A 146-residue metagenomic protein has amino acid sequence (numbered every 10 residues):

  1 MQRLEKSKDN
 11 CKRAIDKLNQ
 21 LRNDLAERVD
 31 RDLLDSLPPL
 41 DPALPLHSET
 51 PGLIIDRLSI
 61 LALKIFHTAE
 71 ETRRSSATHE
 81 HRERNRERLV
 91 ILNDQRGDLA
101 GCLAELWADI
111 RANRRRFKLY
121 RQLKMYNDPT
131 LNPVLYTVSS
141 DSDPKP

Functional and structural regions predicted by a protein language model:
M1-P146: Anionic, Ser/Thr-rich low-complexity intrinsically disordered regions
